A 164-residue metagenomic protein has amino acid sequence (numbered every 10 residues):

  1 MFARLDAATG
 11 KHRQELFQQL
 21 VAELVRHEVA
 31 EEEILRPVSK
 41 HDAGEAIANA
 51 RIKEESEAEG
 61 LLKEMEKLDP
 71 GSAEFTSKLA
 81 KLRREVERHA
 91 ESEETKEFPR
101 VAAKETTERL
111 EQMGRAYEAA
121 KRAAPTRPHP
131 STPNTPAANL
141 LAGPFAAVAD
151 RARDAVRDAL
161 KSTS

Functional and structural regions predicted by a protein language model:
M1-S164: Small-residue-biased structural context
